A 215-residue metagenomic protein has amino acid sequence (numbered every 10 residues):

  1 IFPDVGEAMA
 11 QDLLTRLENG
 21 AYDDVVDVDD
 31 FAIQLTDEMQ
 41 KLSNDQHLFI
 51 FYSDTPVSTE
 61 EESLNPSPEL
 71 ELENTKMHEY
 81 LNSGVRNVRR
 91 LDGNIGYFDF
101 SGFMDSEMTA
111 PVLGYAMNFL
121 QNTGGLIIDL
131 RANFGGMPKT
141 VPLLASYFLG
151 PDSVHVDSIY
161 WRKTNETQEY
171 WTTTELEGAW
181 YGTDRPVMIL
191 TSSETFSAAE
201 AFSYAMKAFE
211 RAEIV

Functional and structural regions predicted by a protein language model:
F2-G93: Extended, small/polar residue-biased N-terminal targeting/export presequences and adjacent propeptide/linker tracts
M39, F98, I128, F148 (+2 more regions): Terminal peptide-recognition signature
H47-F49, L126, E194-F196, F209-V215: Short, well-structured beta-strand/strand-turn elements
L81-R89, P111-M117, T173-E175: Short, charged beta->alpha transition segments
G93-I95, N122-I127, P151-H155, T183-V187 (+1 more regions): Loop/turn elements at helix/coil->beta-strand transitions in domains of secreted/extracellular proteins
F98-G102, N122-F134, L190: Short acidic catalytic loops
S106-G124: A short, well-ordered alpha-helical element
G135-L190, E194: Gly/Ser/Thr-rich loop/hinge elements
